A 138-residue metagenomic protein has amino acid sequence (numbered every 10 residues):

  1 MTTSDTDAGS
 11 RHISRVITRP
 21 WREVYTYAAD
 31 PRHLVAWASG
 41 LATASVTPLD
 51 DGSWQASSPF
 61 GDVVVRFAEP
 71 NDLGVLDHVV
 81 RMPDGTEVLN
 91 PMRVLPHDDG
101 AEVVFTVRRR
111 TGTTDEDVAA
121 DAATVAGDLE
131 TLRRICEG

Functional and structural regions predicted by a protein language model:
M1-T47: Hydrophobic ligand-binding cavity/cleft-lining segments
S10-H12, G61-V64, T86-P91: Short, surface-exposed coil-to-beta transition loops
V24-A28, L34, F67, H78 (+2 more regions): Hydrophobic pocket/interface hotspot
V46, F67, M92-V94: A structural signal for short hydrophobic beta-strand segments in well-ordered beta-sheet cores
S53, G61-V63, E69: A structural signal for the main folded, soluble domain(s) of proteins
S53-P59, L76-P83: Short beta-strand segments that buttress and anchor functional surface loops
N71-V75: Short, conserved beta-turn/loop elements at beta-strand boundaries and strand-helix junctions
V79-G138: Beta-strand/loop substructures that line and gate deep hydrophobic ligand-binding cavities in soluble
